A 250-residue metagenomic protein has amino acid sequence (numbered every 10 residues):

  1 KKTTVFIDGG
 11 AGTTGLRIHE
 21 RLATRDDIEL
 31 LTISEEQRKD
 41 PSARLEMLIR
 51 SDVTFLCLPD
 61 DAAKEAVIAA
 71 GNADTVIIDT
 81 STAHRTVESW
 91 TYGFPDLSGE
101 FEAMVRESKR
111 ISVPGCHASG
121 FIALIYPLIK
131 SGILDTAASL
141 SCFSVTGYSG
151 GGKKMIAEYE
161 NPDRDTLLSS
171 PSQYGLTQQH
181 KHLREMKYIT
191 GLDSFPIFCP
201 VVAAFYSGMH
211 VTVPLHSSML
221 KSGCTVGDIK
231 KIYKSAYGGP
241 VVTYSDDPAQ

Functional and structural regions predicted by a protein language model:
K1-Y174: N-terminal Rossmann-like NAD(P) cofactor-binding subdomain of oxidoreductases, focused on the glycine-rich
A23, D27, K130-L134, Y188-L192 (+2 more regions): Generic secondary-structure signature for well-ordered alpha-helical cores
I33-E35, V113, C199-V201, Y244-D247: Conserved beta-strand termini and adjacent loop/short-helix elements that scaffold enzyme active sites in alpha/beta
G120-F121, S149-K153, F205-M209, K221-C224: Short acidic/glycine-rich loop or secondary-structure boundary segments that cap or lie
A137-S141, P196-I197, V241-D246: A short coil-to-beta-strand element that immediately follows conserved catalytic motifs
D163-Q173, F195-C199, S207-S217: Short, flexible active-site loops
Q178-Y206, H210-T212: Oxyanion-binding "anion nests"
P214-Q250: C-terminal active-site/capping subdomain that shapes the small-molecule cofactor and substrate pocket of enzyme
